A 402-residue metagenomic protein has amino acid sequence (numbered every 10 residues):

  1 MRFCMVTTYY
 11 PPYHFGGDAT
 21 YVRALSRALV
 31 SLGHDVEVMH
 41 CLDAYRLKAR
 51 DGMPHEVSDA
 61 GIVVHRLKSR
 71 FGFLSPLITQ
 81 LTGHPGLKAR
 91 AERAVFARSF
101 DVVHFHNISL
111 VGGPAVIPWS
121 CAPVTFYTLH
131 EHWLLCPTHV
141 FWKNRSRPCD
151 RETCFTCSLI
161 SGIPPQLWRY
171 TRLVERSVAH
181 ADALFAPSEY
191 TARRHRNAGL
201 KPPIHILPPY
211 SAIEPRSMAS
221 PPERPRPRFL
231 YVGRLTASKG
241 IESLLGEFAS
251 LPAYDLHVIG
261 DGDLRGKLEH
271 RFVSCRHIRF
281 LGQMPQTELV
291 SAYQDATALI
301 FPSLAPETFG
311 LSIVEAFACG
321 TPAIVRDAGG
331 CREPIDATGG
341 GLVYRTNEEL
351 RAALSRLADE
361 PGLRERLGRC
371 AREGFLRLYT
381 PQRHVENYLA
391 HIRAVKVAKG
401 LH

Functional and structural regions predicted by a protein language model:
M1-E56, F96-R98, S120-V124, A249: N-terminal subdomain of nucleotide-sugar transferases
T20, P227, Y231-S250, D263-K267: A conserved mid-protein helix/loop that constitutes part of the nucleotide-sugar donor-binding site
R93, W133, S146-L184: Membrane-proximal helix-turn-helix segments that form the acceptor-binding/catalytic region of lipid-linked
K267-S291: Nucleotide-activated donor-binding/catalytic signature segment of Leloir-type glycosyltransferases, i.e., the conserved
P322-V325: Short hydrophobic beta-strand element within catalytic cores of glycosyltransferases and related nucleotide-activated
D327-T338, L342-V343: Short acidic/histidine- and often glycine-rich active-site loop of Leloir-type glycosyltransferases that engages
T338-E348, R356-G362: Conserved acidic donor-binding segment of nucleotide-sugar-dependent glycosyltransferases
L363-L378, H384-A390: A short, well-ordered alpha-helix in the C-terminal region of glycosyltransferases
